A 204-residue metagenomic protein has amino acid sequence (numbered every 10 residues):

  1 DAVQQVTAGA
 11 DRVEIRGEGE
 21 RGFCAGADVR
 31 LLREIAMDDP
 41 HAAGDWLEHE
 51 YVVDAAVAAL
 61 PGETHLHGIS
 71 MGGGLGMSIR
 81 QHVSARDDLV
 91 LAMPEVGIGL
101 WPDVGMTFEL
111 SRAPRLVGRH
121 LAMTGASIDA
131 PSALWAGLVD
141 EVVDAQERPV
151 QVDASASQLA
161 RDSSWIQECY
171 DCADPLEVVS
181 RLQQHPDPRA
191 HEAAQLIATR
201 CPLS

Functional and structural regions predicted by a protein language model:
D1-M37, V52-H67, R86-V90: A structural preference for short, pocket-lining loop segments at secondary-structure junctions
I15, D28, M77-I79, S132-A133: Hydrophobic/aromatic residues within transmembrane alpha-helices of multi-pass small-molecule transporters
G26, G44, Y51, G72 (+1 more regions): Glycine-rich phosphate-binding loop at the start of an alpha helix
R30-A36, G76, R80-D87, T107 (+1 more regions): A glycine- and small-aliphatic-rich helix-loop capping segment at beta-alpha/alpha-beta transitions that lines
A36-W46: A short acidic, glycine-rich active-site loop that binds or catalyzes chemistry on phosphate/adenosine moieties
V57-I98, H120-L121, G125, A130: Glycine-rich beta-to-alpha active-site loop
V104-R148: Contiguous mid-protein beta-loop-alpha structural module that forms a pocket-lining wall or clamp of enzyme active
W135-L203: Amphipathic alpha-helical blocks and their helix-capping loop/short-beta junctions
